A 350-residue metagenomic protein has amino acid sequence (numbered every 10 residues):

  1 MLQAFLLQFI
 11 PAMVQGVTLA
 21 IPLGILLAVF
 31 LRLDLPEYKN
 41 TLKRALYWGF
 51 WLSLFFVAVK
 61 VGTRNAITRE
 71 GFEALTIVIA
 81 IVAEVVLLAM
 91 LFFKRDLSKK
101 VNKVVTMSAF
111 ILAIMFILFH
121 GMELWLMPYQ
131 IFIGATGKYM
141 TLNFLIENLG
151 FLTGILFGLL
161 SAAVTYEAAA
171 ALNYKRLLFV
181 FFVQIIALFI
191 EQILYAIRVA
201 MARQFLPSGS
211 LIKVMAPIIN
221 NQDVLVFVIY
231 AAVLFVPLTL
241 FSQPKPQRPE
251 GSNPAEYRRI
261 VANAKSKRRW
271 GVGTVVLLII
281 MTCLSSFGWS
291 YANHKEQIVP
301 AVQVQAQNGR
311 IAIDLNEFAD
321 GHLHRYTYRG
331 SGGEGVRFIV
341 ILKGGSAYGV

Functional and structural regions predicted by a protein language model:
M1-L23: Hydrophobic transmembrane alpha-helical segments in integral membrane proteins
I25-F30, V85-F92, L156-T165, Y195 (+1 more regions): Alpha-helical transmembrane segments
E37-R44, L97-V104, A171-R176, K245-S266: Membrane-interfacial, low-structure loops and terminal tails that flank and connect transmembrane helices in multi-pass
K43-A66, I114-G121: A generic, lipid-embedded transmembrane alpha helix
A58-G62, I117-I133, I193-S208: Membrane-helix interface motif
A74, I146-G150, R176-E256: Membrane-embedded alpha-helical segments of integral membrane proteins
E256-H294: Internal/C-terminal transmembrane anchor helices
S285-S346: Membrane-interface segments at or immediately adjacent to transmembrane helices that form the boundary between
